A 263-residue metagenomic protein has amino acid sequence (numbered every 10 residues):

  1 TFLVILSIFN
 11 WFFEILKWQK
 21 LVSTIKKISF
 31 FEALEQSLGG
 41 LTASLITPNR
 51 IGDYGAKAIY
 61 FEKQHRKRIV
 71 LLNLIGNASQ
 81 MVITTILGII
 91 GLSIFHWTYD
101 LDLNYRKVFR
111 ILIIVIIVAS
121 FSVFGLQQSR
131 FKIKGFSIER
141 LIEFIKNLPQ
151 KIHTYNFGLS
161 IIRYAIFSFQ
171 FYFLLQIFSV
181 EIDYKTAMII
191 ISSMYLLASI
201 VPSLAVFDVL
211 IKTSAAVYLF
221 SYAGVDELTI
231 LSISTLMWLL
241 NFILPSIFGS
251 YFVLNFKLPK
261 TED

Functional and structural regions predicted by a protein language model:
T1-S37, I94-V201, L240-D263: Predominantly cytoplasmic-facing regulatory/coupling regions of multi-pass membrane proteins
S29, R50-I51, I182, L204-A205 (+1 more regions): Secondary-structure boundary/capping signal
G40: Functional transmembrane helices that embed catalytic/metal-coordinating motifs
A43-I138, V209-D263: Transmembrane helix-loop-helix hairpins in multi-pass inner-membrane proteins
A43-L45, S193-I211: Transmembrane alpha-helix interface/packing and boundary motifs in multi-pass membrane proteins, characterized by
